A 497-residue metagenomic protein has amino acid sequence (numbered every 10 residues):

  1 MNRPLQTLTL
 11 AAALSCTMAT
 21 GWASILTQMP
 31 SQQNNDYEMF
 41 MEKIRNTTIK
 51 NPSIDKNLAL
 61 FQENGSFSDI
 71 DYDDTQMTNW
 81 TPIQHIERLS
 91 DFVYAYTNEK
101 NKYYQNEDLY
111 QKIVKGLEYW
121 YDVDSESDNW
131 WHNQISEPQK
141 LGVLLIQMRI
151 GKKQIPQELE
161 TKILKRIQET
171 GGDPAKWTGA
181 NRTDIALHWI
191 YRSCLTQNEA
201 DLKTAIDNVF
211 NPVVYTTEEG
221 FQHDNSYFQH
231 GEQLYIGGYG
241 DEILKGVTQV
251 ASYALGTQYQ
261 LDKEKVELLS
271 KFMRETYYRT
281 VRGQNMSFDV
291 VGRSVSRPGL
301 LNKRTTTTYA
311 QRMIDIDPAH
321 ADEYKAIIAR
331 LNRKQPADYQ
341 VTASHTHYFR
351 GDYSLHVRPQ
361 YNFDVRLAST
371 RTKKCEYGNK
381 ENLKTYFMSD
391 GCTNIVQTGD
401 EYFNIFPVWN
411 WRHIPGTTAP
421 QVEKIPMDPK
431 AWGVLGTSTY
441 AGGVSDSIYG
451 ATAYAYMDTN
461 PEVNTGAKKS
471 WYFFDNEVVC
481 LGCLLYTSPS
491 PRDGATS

Functional and structural regions predicted by a protein language model:
M1-T9: Bacterial N-terminal signal peptides that target proteins for export
T9-T17: Bacterial N-terminal signal peptides
S24-I83: Low-complexity, Ser/Thr/Pro/Gly-enriched N-terminal "stalk/linker" regions
L58-R293, R297: Aromatic-lined, polymer-binding surfaces characteristic of secreted/periplasmic polysaccharide-degrading enzymes
Q168, Q249-L383: Carbohydrate-active enzyme catalytic cores, enriched for enzymes that act on polyanionic acidic polysaccharides
S369-G433: Acidic-aromatic substrate-binding/catalytic surfaces of carbohydrate-active enzymes
N410-N476, G482: Extended, loop-rich substrate-binding clefts of extracytoplasmic carbohydrate-active enzymes
Y486-A495: Conserved small/polar residues in nucleotide/adenosyl-binding loops
